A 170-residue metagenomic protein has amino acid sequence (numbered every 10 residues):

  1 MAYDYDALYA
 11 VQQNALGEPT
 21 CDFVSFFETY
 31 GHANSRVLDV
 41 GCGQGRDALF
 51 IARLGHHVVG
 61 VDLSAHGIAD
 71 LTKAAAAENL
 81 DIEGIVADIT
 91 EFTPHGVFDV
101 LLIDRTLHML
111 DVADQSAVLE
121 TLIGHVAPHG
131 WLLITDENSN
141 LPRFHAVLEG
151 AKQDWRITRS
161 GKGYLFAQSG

Functional and structural regions predicted by a protein language model:
M1-H32, G43-E78, I82, V86-T93 (+2 more regions): Class I (Rossmann-like) S-adenosyl-L-methionine-dependent methyltransferase catalytic domain, capturing the SAM-binding
V40: Conserved beta-strand/loop positions that form the S-adenosyl-L-methionine
T93-L101: A short acidic, Gly/Pro-enriched loop at the edge of an enzyme's catalytic core that lines a small-molecule cofactor
V100-A113: A short SAM/SAH-binding and catalytic strip from SAM-dependent methyltransferases
S116-P128: A short glycine-rich, Lys/Arg-flanked "PGG" loop and its adjoining helix->strand segment in the class I
